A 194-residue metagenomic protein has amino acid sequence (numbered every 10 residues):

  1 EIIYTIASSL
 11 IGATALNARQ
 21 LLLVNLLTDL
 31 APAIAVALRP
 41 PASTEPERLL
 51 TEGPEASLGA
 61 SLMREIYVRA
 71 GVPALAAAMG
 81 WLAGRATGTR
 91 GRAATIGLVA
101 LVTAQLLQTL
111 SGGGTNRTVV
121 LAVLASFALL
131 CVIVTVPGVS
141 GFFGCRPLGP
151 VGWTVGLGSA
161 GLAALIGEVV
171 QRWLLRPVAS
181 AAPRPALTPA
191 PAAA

Functional and structural regions predicted by a protein language model:
E1-R117, T135-G138: Membrane-embedded transport module
T95-A194: C-terminal transmembrane module of polytopic membrane proteins
